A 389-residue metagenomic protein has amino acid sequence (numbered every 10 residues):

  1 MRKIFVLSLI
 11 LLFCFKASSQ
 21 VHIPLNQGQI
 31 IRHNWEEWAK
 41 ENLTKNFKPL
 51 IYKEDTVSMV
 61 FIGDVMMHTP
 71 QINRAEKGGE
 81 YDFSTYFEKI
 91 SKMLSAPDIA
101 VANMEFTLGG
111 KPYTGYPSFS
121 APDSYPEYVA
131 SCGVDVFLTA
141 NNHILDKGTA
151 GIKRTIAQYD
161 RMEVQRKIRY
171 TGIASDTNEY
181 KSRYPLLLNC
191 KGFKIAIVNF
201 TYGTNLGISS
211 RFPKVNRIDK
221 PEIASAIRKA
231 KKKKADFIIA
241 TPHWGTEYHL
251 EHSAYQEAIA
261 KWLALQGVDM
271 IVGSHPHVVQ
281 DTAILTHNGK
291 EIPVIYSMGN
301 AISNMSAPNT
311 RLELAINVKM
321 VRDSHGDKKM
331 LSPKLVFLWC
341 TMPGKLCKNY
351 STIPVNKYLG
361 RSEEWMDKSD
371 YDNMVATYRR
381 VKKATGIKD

Functional and structural regions predicted by a protein language model:
I4-F13: Sec-dependent N-terminal signal peptides
K16-A17: Hydrophobic alpha-helical membrane-insertion segments, chiefly the h-region of N-terminal signal peptides
Q20-D389: Acidic, metal/ion-coordinating pockets
